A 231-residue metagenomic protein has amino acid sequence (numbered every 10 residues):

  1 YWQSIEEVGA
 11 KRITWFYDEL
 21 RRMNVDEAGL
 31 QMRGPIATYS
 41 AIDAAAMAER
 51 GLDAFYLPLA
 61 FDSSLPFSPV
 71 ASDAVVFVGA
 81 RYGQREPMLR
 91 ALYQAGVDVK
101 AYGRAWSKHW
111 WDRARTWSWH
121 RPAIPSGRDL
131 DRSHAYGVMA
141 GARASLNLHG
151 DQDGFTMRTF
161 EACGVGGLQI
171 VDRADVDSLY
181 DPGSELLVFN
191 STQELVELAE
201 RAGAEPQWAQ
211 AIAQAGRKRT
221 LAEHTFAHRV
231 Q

Functional and structural regions predicted by a protein language model:
Y1-S4, Y17, M23-S184: Nucleotide-sugar donor-binding catalytic core of glycosyltransferases
G9, I13-T14: Well-ordered mid-protein domain cores that form the structural environment of catalytic cofactors
D43, Q84, E194, W208 (+1 more regions): Short phosphate-engaging motifs
V138, L198-R201: CheY-like receiver
L186-T192, R201-P206: Conserved acidic donor-binding segment of nucleotide-sugar-dependent glycosyltransferases
T192-L195, G216: Catalytic phosphate/metal-binding cores of nucleic-acid and nucleotide-processing enzymes, i.e., regions that mediate
A204-Q231: A charged, aromatic-enriched C-terminal amphipathic alpha-helix characteristic of glycosyltransferases across folds
